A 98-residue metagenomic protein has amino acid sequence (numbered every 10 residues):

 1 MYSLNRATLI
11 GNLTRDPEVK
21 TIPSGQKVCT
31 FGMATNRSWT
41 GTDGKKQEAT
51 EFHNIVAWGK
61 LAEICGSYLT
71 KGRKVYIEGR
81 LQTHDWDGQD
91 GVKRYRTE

Functional and structural regions predicted by a protein language model:
M1-E98: Single-stranded nucleic acid-binding surfaces, predominantly the OB-fold ssDNA-binding core
